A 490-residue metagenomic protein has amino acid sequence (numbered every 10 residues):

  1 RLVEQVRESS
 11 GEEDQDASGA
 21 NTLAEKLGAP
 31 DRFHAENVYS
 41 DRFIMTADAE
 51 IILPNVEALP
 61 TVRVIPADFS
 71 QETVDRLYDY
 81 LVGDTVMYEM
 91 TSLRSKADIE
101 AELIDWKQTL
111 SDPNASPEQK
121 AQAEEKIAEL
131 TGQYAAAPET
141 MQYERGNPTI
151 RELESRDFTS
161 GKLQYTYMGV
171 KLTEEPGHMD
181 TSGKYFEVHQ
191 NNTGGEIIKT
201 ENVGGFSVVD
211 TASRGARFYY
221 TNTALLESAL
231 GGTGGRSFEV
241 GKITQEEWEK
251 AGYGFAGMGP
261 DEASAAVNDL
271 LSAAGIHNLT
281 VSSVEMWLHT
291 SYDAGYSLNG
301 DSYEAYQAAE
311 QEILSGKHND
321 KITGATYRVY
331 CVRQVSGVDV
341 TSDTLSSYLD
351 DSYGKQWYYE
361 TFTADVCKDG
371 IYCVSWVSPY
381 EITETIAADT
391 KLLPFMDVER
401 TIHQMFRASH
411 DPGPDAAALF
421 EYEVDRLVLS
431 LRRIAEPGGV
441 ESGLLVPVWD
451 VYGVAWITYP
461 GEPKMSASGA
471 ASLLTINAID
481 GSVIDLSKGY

Functional and structural regions predicted by a protein language model:
R1-V340, T344, Y348-L349: Preferential activation on post-signal-peptide N-terminal prodomains/segments of secreted or lumenal proteins
I65, S70-D84, Y88, S95-K96 (+6 more regions): Aromatic-enriched hydrophobic runs in primary sequence
S70, G259, L393-D397, N477: Helix N-cap and loop-to-helix transition residues
T200, G205-G234, T341-S375, P460-Y490: A short, surface-exposed beta-strand/turn
F255-G259, I322-T323, S442-P447, S466-T475: Glycine-rich, flexible loop segments associated with nucleotide phosphate handling
A263-G461: Segments that shape or occlude catalytic/ligand-binding pockets
